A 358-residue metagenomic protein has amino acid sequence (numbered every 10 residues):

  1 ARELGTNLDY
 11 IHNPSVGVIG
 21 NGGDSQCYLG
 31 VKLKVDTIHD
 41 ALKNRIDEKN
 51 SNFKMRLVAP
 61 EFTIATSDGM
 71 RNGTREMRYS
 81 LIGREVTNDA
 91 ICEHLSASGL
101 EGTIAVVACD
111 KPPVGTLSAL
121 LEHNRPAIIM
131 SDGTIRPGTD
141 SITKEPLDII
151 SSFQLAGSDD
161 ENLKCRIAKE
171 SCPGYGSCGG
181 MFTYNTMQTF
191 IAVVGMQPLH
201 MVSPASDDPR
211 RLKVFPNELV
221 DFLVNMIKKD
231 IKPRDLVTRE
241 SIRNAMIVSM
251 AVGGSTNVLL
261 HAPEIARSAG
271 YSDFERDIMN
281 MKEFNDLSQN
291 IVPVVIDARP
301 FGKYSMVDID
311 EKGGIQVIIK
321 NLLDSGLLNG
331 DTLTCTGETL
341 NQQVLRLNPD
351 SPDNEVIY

Functional and structural regions predicted by a protein language model:
A1-D24, D40-F62, T74-E76, S80 (+3 more regions): Catalytic or ion-coupling anion/metal-binding cores of large enzyme and transporter domains
V18-I19, L95-T116, A127-M130: A short, small-residue-rich loop immediately preceding and capping a beta-strand
S25-D36: Glycine- and acidic-residue-enriched helix-capping/strand-helix junction motifs
V35-H39, N88, V220: Short, hydrophobic/amphipathic alpha-helical packing segments that form internal helix faces or helix-helix interfaces
A59-S98: N-terminal small/polar loop signature for handling phosphorylated ligands or for N-terminal nucleophile
S67-D68, E101, D110, D308 (+1 more regions): Acidic side chains
G83-T87, V107-P112, E240: Short, glycine/acidic-rich beta->alpha junctions
